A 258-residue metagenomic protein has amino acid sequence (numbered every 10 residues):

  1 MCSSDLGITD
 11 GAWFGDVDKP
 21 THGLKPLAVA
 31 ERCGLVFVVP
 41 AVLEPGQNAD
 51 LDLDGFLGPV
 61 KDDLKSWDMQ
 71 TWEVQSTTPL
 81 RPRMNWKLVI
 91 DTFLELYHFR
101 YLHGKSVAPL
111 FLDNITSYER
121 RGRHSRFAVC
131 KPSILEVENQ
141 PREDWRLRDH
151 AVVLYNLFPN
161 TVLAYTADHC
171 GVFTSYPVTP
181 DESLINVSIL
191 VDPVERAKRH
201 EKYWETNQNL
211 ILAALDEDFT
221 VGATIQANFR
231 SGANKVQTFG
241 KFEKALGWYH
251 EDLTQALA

Functional and structural regions predicted by a protein language model:
M1-S3: Short, small-residue-biased leader/transition segments that mark boundaries at the very start of proteins
D5-V38: Short Fe-S-cluster ligation motifs
A28-E31, L35-A258: C-terminal catalytic domain of Rieske-type non-heme iron oxygenases
